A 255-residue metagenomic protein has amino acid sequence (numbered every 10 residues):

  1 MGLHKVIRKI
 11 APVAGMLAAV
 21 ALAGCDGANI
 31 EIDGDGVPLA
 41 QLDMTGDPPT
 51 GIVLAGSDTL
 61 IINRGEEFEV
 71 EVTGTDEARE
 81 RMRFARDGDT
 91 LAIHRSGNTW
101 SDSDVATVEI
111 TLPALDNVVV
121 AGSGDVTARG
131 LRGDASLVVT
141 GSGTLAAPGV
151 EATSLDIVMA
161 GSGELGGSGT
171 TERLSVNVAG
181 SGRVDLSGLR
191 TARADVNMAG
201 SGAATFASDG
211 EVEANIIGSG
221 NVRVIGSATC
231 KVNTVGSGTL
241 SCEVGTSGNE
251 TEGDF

Functional and structural regions predicted by a protein language model:
G2-R81, A85-P113, T127, S241-F255: Short acidic/polar N-terminal linker immediately downstream of export determinants
A11-A14, V138-T140, A160, A179 (+2 more regions): Low-complexity, intrinsically disordered tandem-repeat tracts enriched in small/polar residues
M44-I52, R64-E69, R86-T90, I110-V118 (+7 more regions): Short "repeat-start/strand-capping" segments in structured domains, especially the N-termini of parallel beta-helix
T50, D58, D116, G182 (+1 more regions): Short acidic/polar active-site loop segments enriched in Thr and Asp
L60, V126, L145, L165 (+3 more regions): Short beta-strands and strand-coil junctions in structured, solvent-facing domains, enriched
R79, R83, A121-S123, A199: Low-complexity, intrinsically disordered segments exposed to solvent
R95-G97, L112-A114, V119-G122, G141: Generic hydrophobic/packing signal
